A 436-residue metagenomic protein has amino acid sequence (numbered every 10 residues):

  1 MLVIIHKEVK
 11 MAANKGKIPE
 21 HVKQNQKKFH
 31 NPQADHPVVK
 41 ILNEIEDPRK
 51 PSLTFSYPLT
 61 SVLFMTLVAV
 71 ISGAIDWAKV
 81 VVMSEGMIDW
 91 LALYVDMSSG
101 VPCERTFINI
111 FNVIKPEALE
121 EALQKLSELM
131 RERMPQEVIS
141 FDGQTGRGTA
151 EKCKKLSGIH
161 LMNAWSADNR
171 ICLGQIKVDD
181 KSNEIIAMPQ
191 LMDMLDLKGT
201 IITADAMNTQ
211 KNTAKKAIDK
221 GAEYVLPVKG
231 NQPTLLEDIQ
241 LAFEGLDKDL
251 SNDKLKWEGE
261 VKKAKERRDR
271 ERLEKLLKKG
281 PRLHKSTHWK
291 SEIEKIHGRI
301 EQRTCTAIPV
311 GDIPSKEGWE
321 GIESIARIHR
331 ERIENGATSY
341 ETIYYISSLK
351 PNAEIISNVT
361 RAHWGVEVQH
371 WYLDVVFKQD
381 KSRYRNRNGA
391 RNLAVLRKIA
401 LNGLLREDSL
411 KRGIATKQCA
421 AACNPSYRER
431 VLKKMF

Functional and structural regions predicted by a protein language model:
M1-F141, G148-T149, N163-Q175, P189 (+1 more regions): Dynamic "connector" segments at or just before major functional cores
N43, D219, A337-E341, K350-A353 (+1 more regions): Short acidic (Asp/Glu) and glycine-rich catalytic loops that position anionic groups and cofactors
P51-V62, N335-G336, Y384-N392: Structural motif
M65, D142, R170, Y224 (+3 more regions): A residue-level signal for conserved active-site and pocket-lining positions in enzyme catalytic cores
P116, E128, D193, A222 (+3 more regions): Generic secondary-structure signature for well-ordered alpha-helical cores
L129-A222, K229: Polybasic low-complexity intrinsically disordered regions
K229-G230, T234-S357, R361: An anionic, glycine-rich sequence signature occurring as long contiguous blocks
V359-F436: Basic, amphipathic alpha-helical segments enriched in Lys/Arg and hydrophobic/aromatic residues
